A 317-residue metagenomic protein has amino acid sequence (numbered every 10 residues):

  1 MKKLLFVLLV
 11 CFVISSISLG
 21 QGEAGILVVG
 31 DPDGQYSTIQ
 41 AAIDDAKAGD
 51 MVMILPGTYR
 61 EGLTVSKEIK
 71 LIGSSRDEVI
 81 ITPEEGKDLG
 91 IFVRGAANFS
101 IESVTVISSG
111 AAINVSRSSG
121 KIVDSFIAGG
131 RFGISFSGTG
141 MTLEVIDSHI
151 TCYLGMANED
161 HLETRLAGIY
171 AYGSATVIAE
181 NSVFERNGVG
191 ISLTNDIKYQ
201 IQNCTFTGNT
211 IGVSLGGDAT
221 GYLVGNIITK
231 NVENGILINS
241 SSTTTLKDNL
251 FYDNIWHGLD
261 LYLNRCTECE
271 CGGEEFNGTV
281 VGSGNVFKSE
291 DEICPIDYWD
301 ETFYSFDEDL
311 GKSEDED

Functional and structural regions predicted by a protein language model:
M1-L4: Positively charged n-region of N-terminal signal peptides that target proteins for export
V7-S16: Bacterial N-terminal signal peptides
I26-R60, T64, D315: Acidic Gly/Asp/Thr-rich repetitive segments characteristic of extracellular carbohydrate-active and adhesion proteins
K47-A48, Y59-I72, I80-S119, R131-T139 (+1 more regions): Extracellular beta-strand-rich solenoid/capping regions of secreted or surface-exposed proteins that bind or remodel
D50-M53, I80, S242-D317: Acidic, glycine- and Ser/Thr-rich low-complexity intrinsically disordered tracts in extracellular/secreted proteins
K67, A96-A97, S118, G140-M141 (+7 more regions): Small-residue (G/S/T/A) turn/hinge positions that recur once per unit in extracellular repeat modules
P83-F92, S108-N114, A128-S137, C152-S174 (+5 more regions): Extracellular beta-strand/beta-solenoid scaffold signature
